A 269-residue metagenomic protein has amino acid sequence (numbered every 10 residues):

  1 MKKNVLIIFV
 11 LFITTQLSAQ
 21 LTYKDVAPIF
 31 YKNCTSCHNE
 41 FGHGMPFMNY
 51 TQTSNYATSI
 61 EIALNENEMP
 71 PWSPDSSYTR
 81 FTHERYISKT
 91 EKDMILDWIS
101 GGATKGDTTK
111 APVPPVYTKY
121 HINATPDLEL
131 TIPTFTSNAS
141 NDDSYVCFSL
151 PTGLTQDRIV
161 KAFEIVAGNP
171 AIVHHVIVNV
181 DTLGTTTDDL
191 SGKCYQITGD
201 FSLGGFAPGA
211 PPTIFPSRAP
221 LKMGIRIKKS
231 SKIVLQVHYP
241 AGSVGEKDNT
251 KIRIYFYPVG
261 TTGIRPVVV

Functional and structural regions predicted by a protein language model:
M1-D25: Bacterial Sec-dependent N-terminal signal peptides
Q20-F148, K232-Q236: Aromatic- and Gly/Pro-enriched helix-to-coil junctions and flexible linker segments
H38, P170-H175, H238-P240: Histidine-centered active-site/metal-ligand motif
P112-I172, S243-V269: Solvent-exposed, flexible loop/coil segments flanking beta-strands in beta-rich domains
V160-F163, G224-A241: Noncatalytic modules at the cell exterior or secretory-pathway interfaces, chiefly beta-strand-rich lectin/adhesion
N169-S191: Extended low-complexity, serine/threonine- and proline-enriched intrinsically disordered segments
T185-G204: Exoplasmic/lumenal beta-rich domain surfaces
D200-K232: Beta-sandwich interaction modules
